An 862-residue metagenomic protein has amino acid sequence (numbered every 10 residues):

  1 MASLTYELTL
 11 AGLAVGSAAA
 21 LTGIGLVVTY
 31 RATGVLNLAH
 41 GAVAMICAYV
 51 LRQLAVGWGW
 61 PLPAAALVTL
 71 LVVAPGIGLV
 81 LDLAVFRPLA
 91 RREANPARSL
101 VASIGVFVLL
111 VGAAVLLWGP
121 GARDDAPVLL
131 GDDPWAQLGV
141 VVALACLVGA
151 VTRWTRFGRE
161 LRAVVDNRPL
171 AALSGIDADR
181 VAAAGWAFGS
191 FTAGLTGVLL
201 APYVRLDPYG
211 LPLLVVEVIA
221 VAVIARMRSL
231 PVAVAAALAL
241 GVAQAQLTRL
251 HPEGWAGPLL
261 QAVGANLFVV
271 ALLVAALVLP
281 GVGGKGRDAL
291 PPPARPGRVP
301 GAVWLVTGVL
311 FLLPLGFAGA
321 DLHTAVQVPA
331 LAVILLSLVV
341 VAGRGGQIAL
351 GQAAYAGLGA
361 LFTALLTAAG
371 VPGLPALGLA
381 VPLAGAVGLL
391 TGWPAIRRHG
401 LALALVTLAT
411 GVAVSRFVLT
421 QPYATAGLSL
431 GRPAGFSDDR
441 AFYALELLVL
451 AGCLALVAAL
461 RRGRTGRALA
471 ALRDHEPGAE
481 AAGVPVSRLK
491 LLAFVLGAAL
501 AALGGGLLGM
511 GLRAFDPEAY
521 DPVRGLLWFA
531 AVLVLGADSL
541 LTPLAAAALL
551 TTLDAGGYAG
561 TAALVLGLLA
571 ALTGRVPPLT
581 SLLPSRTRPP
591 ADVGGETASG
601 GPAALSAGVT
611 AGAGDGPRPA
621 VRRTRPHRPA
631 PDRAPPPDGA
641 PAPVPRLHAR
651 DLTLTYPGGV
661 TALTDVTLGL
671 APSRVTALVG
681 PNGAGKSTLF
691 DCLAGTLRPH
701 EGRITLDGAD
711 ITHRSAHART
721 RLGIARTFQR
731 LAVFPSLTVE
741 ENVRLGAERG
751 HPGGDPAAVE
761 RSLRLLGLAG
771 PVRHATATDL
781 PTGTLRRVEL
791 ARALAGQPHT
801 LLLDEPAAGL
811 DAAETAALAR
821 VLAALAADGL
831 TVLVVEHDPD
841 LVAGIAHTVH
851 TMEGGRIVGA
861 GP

Functional and structural regions predicted by a protein language model:
V15-A18, T22, G41-A44, R91-Q137 (+11 more regions): Transmembrane alpha-helices and adjacent helix-loop boundaries
V679-P681: The feature captures the beta-strand-to-loop junction immediately N-terminal to the Walker
A694: Helix-to-loop junction immediately C-terminal to a conserved catalytic motif
G702-A709, L722, G859: Conserved ABC transporter NBD signature motif
L801-E805: Catalytic Walker B motif of ABC-type/P-loop ATPase nucleotide-binding domains
E836-H837: H-loop/switch region of ABC-family ATPase nucleotide-binding domains
